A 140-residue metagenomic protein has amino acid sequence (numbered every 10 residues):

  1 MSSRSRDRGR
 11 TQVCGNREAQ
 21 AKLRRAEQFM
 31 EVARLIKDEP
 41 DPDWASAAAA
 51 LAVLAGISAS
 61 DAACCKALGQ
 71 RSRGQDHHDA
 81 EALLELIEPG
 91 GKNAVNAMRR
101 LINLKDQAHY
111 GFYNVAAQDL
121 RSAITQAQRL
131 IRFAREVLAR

Functional and structural regions predicted by a protein language model:
M1-R140: Terminal alpha-helical segments
